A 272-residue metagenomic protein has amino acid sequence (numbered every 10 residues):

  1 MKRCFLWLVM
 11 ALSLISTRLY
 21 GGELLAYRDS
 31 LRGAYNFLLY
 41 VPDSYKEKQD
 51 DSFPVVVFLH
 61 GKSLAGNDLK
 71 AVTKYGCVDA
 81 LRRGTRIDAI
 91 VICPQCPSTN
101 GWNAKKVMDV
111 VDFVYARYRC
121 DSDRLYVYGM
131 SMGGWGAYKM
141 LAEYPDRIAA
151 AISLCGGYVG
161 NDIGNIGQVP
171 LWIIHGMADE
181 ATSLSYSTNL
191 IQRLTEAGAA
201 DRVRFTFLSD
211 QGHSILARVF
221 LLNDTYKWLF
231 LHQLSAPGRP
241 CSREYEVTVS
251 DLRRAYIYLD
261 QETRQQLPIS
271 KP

Functional and structural regions predicted by a protein language model:
T17-V55, M130, W135, M140 (+3 more regions): A domain-start/cap signature at the N-terminus of enzymes
S44-D51, T99-S131: Gly/Ser-rich "nucleophile elbow"/oxyanion-hole loop immediately N-terminal to the catalytic nucleophile in hydrolases
F53-V55, L59-V110: Active-site machinery of serine-nucleophile hydrolases
A71, S183-R193: Short alpha-helix in the alpha/beta-hydrolase fold that links the catalytic acid
A116-R117, D123-G167: Primarily recognizes the serine-hydrolase "nucleophile elbow" in alpha/beta-hydrolase and SGNH/GDSL folds
I173-H175, D179: Short beta-strand/loop motif that positions the catalytic acidic residue of the alpha/beta-hydrolase fold
L194-S214: Catalytic histidine neighborhood in serine/cysteine hydrolases with alpha/beta-hydrolase-type architecture
L216-K227: Post-His helix in hydrolase/transferase enzymes
